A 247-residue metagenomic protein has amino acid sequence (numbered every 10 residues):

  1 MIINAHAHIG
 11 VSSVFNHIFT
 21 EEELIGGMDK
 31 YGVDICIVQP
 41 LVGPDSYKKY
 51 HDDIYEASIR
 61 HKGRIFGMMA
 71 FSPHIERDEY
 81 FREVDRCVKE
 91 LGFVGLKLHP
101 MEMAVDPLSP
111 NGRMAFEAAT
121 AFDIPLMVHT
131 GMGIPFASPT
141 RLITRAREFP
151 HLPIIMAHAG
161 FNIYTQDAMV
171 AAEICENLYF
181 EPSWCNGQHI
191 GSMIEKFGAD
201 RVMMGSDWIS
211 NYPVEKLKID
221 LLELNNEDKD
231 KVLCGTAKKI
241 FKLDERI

Functional and structural regions predicted by a protein language model:
M1-H17, Y55-A70: Mobile, glycine- and charge-enriched loop segments and immediately flanking short secondary-structure elements within
M1-H8, H17-I35, T120, A199-R201 (+1 more regions): Mid-to-C-terminal alpha-helical segments outside catalytic/metal-binding sites
I2-V11, M101, M127-G131, A157-A159: Histidine-centered catalytic micro-motifs
H6, M28, I54, C87 (+8 more regions): Conserved, mostly hydrophobic/aromatic
T20-G27, Y50-A57, Y80-C87, N111-A115 (+4 more regions): A general structural detector for well-ordered alpha-helical segments in enzyme core domains, enriched
D34-I35, K48-M127, G133: Active-site gating/metal-coordination segments in enzymes
I37-V42: A short beta-strand-loop structural module common to alpha/beta enzyme folds
L91-V94, V105-M203: Catalytic pocket-lining loop regions of alpha/beta-barrel enzymes, especially the amidohydrolase/enolase/GH5 lineages
